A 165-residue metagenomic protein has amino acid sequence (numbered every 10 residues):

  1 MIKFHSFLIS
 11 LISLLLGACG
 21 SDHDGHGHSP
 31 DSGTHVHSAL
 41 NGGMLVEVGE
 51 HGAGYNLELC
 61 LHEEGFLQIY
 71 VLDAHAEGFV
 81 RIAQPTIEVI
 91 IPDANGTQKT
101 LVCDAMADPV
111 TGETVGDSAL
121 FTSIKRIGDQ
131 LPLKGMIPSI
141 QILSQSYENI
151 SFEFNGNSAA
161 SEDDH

Functional and structural regions predicted by a protein language model:
M1-G17: Sec-dependent bacterial lipoprotein signal peptides
L14-H165: Intrinsically disordered, low-complexity terminal tails/loops enriched in metal-binding residues
